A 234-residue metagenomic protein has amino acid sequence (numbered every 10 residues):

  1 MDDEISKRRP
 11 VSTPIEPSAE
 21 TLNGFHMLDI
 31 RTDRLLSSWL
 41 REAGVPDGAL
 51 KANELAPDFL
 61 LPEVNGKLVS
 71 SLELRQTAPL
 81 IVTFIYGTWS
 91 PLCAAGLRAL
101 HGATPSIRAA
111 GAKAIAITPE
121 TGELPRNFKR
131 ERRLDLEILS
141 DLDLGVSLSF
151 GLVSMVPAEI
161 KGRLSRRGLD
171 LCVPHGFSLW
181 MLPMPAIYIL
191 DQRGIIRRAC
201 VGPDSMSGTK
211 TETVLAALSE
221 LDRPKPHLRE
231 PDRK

Functional and structural regions predicted by a protein language model:
M1-L55: N-terminal targeting signals for export/organelle localization
S38-A78: Long amphipathic N-terminal alpha/beta scaffold segment
E54-L55, P79, L182-M184, G208: Short, small/polar residue-rich loop motifs at catalytic or cofactor-binding pockets
S71-H101: Short active-site neighborhood of thiol/selenol oxidoreductases, capturing the structured segment around
A95-S149: Structural microenvironment flanking redox-active thiols in thiol-disulfide oxidoreductases
D141-S207: Thiol/selenol-based redox catalytic cores and closely related redox-interacting motifs
S205-L221: A short, polar/charged loop-to-alpha-helix boundary motif
K225-K234: Cysteine/selenocysteine-centered motifs that mediate thiol-based redox chemistry or coordinate metal-sulfur cofactors
